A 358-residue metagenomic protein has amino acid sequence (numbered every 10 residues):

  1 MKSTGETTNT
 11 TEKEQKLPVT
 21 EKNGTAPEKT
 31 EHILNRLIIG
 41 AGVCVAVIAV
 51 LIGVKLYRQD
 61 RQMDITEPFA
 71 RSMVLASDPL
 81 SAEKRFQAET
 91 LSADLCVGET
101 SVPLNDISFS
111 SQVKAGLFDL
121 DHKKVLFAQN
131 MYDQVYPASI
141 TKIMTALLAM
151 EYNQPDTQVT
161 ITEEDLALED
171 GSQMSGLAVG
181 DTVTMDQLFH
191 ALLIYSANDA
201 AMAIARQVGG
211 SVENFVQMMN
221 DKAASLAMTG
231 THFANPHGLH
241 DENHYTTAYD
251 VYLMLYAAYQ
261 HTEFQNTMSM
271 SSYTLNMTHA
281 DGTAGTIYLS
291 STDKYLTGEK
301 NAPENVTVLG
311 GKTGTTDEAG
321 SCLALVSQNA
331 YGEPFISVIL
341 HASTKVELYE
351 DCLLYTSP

Functional and structural regions predicted by a protein language model:
M1-L34: N-terminal Lys/Arg-rich, disordered targeting/topogenic segments
K2, N35, D60-Y249, A258-T262: Active-site-adjacent loops and short helices of periplasmic peptidoglycan-processing enzymes
G40-L51: Hydrophobic membrane-insertion alpha-helices, especially the h-region of bacterial N-terminal signal peptides
L51-Q62: Membrane-interface motif at the C-terminal end of an N-terminal transmembrane signal
G53, M228-T229, H240-S357: Domain-terminus/edge residues, biased toward the C-terminal soluble/receptor-binding domains of extracytoplasmic
